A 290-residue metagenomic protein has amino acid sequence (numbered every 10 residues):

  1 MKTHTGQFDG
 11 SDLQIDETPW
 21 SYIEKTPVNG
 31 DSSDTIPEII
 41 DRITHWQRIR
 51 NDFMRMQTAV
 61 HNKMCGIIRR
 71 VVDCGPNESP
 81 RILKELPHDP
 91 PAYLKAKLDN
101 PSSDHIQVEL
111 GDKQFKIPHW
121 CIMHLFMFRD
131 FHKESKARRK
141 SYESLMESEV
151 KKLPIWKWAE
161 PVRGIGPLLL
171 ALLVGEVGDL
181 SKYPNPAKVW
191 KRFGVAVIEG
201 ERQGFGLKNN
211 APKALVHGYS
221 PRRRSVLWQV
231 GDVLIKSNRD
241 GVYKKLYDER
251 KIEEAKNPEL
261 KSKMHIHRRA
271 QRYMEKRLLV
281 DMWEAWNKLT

Functional and structural regions predicted by a protein language model:
M1, F53, L227, H267 (+1 more regions): A residue-level signal for conserved active-site and pocket-lining positions in enzyme catalytic cores
K2-E149: Long, charge-rich intrinsically disordered scaffolds of nucleic-acid metabolism proteins
D34, E38-D41, H45-R48, D52 (+11 more regions): Conserved aromatic-histidine-acidic binding/catalytic patches
N51, P167-A171, A187, P221-S225 (+2 more regions): Non-catalytic, well-ordered alpha-helical scaffold segments
R138-G178: Coiled-coil termination/hinge junctions
W158-P161, L172-H267, A285: Phosphate-backbone recognition surface of nucleic-acid-processing proteins
K261-T290: Basic, amphipathic alpha-helical segments enriched in Lys/Arg and hydrophobic/aromatic residues
